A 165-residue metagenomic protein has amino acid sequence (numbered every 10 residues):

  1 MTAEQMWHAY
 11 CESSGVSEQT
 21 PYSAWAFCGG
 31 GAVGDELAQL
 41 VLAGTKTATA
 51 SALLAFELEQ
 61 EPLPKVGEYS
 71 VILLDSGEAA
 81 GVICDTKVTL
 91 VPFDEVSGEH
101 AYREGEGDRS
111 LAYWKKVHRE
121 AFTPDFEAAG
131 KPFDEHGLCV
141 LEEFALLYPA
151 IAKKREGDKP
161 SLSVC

Functional and structural regions predicted by a protein language model:
M1-V82, V91-C165: Mixed-charge, low-complexity intrinsically disordered regions
